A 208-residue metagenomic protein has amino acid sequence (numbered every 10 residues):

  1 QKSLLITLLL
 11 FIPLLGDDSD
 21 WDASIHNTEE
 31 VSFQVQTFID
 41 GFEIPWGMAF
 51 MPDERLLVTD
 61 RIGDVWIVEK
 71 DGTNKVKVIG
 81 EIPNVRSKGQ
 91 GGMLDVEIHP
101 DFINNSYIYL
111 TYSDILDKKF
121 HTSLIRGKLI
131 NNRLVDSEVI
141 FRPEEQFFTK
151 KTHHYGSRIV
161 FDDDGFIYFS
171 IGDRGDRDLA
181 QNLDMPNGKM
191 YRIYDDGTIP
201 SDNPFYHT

Functional and structural regions predicted by a protein language model:
Q1-L8: Sec-dependent signal peptide recognition, specifically the positively charged N-region followed immediately by
L8-G16: Hydrophobic h-region of N-terminal signal peptides that target proteins for export in Gram-negative bacteria
D17-R177: Acidic, Gly/Ser/Thr-rich repeat motifs that build Ca2+-stabilized beta-propeller blades
I79, I199, F205: Short clusters of hydrophobic/aromatic residues that line enzyme substrate/ligand-binding pockets
T122-R133, L183-D196: Beta-propeller blade signature
F147-K150, D202-T208: Short, surface-exposed recognition loops and adjoining beta-strand edges that mediate ligand/DNA contacts, enriched
V160-F166, R192-S201: A structural motif
G175-A180, H207-T208: Short helix/strand-bridging catalytic loops that position acidic/His residues to coordinate divalent metals and engage
